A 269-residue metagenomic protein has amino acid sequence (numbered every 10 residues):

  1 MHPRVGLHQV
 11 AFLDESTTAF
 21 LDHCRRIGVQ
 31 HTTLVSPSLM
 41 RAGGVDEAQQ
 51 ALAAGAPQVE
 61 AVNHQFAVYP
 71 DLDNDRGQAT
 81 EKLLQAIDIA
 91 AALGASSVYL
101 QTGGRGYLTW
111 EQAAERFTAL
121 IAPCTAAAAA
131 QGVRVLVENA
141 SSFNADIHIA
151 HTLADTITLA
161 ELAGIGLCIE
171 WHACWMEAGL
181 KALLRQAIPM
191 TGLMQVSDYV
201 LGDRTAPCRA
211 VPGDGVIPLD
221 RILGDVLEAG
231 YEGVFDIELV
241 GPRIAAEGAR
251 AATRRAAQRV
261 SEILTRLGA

Functional and structural regions predicted by a protein language model:
M1-G28, G94-A95, A122, A129 (+2 more regions): Histidine-acidic metal/acid-base catalytic patches
M1-G6, E60-Y69: N-terminal small/glycine-rich loop or linker at the start of catalytic domains across soluble metabolic enzymes
H8, S36, D71-N74, R105 (+5 more regions): Conserved short-loop catalytic and cofactor-binding motifs
A11-L13, S36-S38, Q65-V68, T102-G106 (+4 more regions): Active-site-proximal loop/turn and secondary-structure-junction residues that shape catalytic pockets, frequently
H23-C24, G28-G43, N63-F66: N-terminal substrate-binding region of glycoside hydrolase catalytic domains
T33, A61-N63, Y99, L136 (+3 more regions): Conserved beta-strand positions in the central sheet of alpha/beta enzyme cores
T33-A53, G104-T109: Glycine-rich, proline-tolerant flexible connector loops at the mouths of alpha/beta enzymes
G55, L72-G166, M176, A251 (+3 more regions): Active-site acidic/histidine proton-transfer and metal-coordination neighborhood in alpha/beta enzyme cores
